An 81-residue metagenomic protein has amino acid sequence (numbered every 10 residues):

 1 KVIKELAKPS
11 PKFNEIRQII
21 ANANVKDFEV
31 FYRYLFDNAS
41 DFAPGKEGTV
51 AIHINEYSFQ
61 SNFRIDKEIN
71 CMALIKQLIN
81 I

Functional and structural regions predicted by a protein language model:
K1-I81: AAA+ P-loop NTPase domains with strong preference for DNA replication initiators and clamp-loader complexes
